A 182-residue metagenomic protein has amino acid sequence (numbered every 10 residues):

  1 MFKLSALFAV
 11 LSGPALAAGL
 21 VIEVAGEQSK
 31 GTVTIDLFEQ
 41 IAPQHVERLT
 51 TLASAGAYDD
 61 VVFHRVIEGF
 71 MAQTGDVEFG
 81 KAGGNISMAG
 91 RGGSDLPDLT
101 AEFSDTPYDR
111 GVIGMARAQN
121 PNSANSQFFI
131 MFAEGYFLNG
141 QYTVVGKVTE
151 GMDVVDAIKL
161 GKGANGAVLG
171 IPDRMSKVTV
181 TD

Functional and structural regions predicted by a protein language model:
M1-G13: Sec-dependent signal peptide recognition, specifically the positively charged N-region followed immediately by
A15-D182: Cyclophilin-like peptidyl-prolyl cis-trans isomerases
